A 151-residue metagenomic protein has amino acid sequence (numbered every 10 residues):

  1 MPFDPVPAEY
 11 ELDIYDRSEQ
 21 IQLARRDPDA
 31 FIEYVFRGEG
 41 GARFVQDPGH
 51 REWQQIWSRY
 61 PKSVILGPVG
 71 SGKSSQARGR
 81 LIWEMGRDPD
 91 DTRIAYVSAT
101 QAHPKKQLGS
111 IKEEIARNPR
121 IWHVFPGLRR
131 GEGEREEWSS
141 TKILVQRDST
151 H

Functional and structural regions predicted by a protein language model:
M1-H151: Phosphate/NTP-binding elements of NTP-utilizing enzymes
